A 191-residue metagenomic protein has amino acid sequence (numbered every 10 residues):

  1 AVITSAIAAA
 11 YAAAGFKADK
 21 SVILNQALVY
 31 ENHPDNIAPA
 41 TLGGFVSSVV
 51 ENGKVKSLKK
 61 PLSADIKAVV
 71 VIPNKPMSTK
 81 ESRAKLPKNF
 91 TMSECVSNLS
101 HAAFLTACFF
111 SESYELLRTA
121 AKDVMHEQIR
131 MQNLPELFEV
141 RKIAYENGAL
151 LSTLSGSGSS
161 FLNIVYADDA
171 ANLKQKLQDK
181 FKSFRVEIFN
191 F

Functional and structural regions predicted by a protein language model:
A1, M92-S97, L151-G156: Short glycine/threonine-rich catalytic loop with a Thr-x-Gly-x-Asp
A1-D19, T41-G43: DPxDG-like acidic metal-binding loop motif
V2, D19-Q26, H33, K67 (+8 more regions): General structural feature for long, well-ordered alpha-helical segments within catalytic domains of soluble enzymes
I7, L42-G44, V49-E51, P73-N74 (+4 more regions): Fold-independent oxyanion-binding glycine-rich loops and adjacent beta-strand/coil segments at enzyme active sites
K17-I66, S152, L162: Alpha/beta catalytic cores of group-transfer enzymes, especially the acyltransferase/condensing modules of polyketide
D65-N147: Acyltransferase
F109-F191: Glycine-rich, charge-dense phosphate/pyrophosphate-binding loop(s) and the adjacent flexible "lid"/catalytic subdomain
